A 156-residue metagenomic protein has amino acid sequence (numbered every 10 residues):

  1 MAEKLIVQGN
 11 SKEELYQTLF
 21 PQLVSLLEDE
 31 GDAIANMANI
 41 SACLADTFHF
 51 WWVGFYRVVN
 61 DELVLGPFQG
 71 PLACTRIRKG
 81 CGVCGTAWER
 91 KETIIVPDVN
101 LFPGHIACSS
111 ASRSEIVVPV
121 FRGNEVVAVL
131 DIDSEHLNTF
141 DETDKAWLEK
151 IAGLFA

Functional and structural regions predicted by a protein language model:
M1-P67, K150: Intrinsically disordered, low-complexity terminal regulatory regions
A2-Q8, D133-I151: Regulatory loop-to-helix N-cap segments in sensory/regulatory domains that couple ligand/signal detection
W52, V117, V129: Short hydrophobic/aromatic beta-strand element in the GNAT-like acyltransferase core that lines or flanks the acyl-donor
V58, E62-S110: Regulatory sensory and allosteric helical modules in signal-transduction proteins and certain transcription factors
W88, E149-A156: Short amphipathic alpha-helical signal-transduction/dimerization elements
S114-F121: A short, aliphatic-rich beta-strand micro-motif
F121-S134: Sensory-domain boundary capping and coupling elements
